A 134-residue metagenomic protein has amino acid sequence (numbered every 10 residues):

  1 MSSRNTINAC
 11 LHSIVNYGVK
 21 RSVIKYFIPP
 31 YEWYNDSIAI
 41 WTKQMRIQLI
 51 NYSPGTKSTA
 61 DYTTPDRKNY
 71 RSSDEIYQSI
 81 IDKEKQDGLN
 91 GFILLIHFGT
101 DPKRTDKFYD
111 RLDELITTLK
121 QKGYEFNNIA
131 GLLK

Functional and structural regions predicted by a protein language model:
M1-L95, G99-K120, Y124-E125, A130-K134: Catalytic domains of cell-wall/extracellular-matrix polysaccharide-remodeling enzymes, centered on de-N-acetylation
